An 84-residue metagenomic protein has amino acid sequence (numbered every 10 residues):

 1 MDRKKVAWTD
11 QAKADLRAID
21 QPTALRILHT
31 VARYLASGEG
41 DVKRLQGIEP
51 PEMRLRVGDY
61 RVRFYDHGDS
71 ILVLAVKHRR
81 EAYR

Functional and structural regions predicted by a protein language model:
M1-A7, Q11-A14, A18, P22-L25 (+3 more regions): Enriched for short, Lys/Arg-rich terminal
T30-R56: A short, surface-exposed loop/turn module that caps and links secondary-structure elements
